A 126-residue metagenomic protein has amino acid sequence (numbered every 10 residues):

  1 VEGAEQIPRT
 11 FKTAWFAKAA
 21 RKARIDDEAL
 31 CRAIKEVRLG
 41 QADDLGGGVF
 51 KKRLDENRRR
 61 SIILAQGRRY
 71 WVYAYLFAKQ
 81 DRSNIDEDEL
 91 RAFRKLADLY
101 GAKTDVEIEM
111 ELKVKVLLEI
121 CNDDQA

Functional and structural regions predicted by a protein language model:
V1-I25, M110-A126: Arg/Lys-rich, positively charged N-terminal/basic patches that mediate binding to nucleic acids
E5, R9, D27-A29, A65-R68 (+1 more regions): Amphipathic, alpha-helical segments enriched in basic
R9-K52: N-terminal first-folded block
T10, R24, D55-E56, A65-R68 (+1 more regions): Generic alpha-helical scaffold signal
K35, L39, V49-R53, F93 (+1 more regions): A sequence-level detector of short, solvent-exposed, charge-rich linear segments
Q41-R82: Basic/aromatic recognition patch in beta-strand/loop cores that engages polyanionic ligands
Q66-Q125: Enriched for short, Lys/Arg-rich terminal
